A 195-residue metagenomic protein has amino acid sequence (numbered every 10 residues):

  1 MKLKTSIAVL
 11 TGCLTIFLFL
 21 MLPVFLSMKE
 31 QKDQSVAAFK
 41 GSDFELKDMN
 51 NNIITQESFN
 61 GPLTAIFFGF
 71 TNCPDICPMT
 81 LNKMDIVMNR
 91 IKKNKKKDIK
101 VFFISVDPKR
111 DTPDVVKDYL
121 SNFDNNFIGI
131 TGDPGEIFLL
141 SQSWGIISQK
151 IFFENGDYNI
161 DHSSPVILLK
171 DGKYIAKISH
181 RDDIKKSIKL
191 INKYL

Functional and structural regions predicted by a protein language model:
M1-E45, L195: N-terminal targeting signals for export/organelle localization
G41-S42, L63-T64, S163-S164: Short loop/turn microsegments at loop-to-beta-strand junctions
E45-L46, L168: Hydrophobic beta-strand positions
Q56-T80, M84: Short active-site neighborhood of thiol/selenol oxidoreductases, capturing the structured segment around
L81-F103: Conserved helix-turn-beta segment immediately C-terminal to the redox Cys motif in thioredoxin-like folds
D98-D111, N126-G135: Thiol-based oxidoreductase modules, predominantly thioredoxin-like and allied folds used for disulfide exchange
K117-S163: Short, internal strand/loop/helix patches that form the active-site neighborhood or redox-interaction surface
E154-L195: Thiol-/selenol-based redox modules, centered on thioredoxin-like and closely related oxidoreductase domains
